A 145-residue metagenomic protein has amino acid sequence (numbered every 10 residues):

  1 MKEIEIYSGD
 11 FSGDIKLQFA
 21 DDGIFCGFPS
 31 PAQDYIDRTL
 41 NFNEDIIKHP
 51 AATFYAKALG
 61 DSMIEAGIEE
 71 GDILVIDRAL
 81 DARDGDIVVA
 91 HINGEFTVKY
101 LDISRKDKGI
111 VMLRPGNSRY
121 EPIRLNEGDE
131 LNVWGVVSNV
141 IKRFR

Functional and structural regions predicted by a protein language model:
M1-I64, E95-F96, R119, N126 (+2 more regions): Short, positionally conserved secondary-structure boundary motifs
G71-D72, D86: Structural motif
V75-I76, V89: Hydrophobic beta-strand signal
D84-G109: Short, compositionally biased
M112-G128: Short solvent-exposed strand/turn elements
